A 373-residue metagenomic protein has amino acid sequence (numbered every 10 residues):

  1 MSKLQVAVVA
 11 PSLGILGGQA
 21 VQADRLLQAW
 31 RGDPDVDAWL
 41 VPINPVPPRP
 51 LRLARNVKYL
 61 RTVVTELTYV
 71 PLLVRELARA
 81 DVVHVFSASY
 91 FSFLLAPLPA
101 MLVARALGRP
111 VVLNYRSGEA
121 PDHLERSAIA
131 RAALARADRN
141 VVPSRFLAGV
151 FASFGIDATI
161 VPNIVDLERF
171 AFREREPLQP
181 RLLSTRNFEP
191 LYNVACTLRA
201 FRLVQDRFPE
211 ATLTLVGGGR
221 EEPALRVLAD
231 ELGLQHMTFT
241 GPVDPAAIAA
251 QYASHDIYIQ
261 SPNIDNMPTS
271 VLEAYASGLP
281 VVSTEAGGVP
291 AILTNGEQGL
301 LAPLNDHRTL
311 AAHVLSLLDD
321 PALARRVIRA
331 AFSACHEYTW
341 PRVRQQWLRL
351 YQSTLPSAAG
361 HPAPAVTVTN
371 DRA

Functional and structural regions predicted by a protein language model:
A7-V9, E174-Q205, T214-G218: Conserved donor-binding/catalytic core segment of Leloir-type glycosyltransferases
F146, I164: Carbohydrate-associated surface elements
R226-V243: Nucleotide-activated donor-binding/catalytic signature segment of Leloir-type glycosyltransferases, i.e., the conserved
P242-V243, A250-H255: Short alpha-helical donor nucleotide-sugar binding micro-motif in glycosyltransferases
N263: Aromatic "clamp/platform" in nucleotide-sugar-dependent glycosyltransferases that forms part of the donor/acceptor
P280-S283: Short hydrophobic beta-strand element within catalytic cores of glycosyltransferases and related nucleotide-activated
N295-G296, L300-H307, S316-P321: Conserved acidic donor-binding segment of nucleotide-sugar-dependent glycosyltransferases
T309, S316, L323-E337, Q346: A short, well-ordered alpha-helix in the C-terminal region of glycosyltransferases
